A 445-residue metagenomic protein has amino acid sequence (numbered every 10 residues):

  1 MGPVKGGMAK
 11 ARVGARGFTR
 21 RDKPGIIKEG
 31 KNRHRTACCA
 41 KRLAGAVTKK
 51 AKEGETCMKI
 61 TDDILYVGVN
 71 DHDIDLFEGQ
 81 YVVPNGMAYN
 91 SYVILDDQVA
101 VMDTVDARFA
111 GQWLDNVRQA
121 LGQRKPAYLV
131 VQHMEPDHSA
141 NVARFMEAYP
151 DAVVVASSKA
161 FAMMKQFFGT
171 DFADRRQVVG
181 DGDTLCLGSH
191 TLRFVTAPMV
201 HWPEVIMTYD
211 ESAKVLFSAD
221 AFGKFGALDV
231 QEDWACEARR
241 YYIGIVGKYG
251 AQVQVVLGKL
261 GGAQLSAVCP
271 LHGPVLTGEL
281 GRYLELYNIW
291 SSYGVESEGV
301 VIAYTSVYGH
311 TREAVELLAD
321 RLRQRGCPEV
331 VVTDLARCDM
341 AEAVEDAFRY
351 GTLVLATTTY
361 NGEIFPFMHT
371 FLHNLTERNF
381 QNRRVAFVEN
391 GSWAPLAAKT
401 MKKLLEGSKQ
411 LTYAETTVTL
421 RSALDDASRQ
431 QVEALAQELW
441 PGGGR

Functional and structural regions predicted by a protein language model:
I26, H34, A40-T48, G54-E55: Short, positively charged and aromatic/hydrophobic N-terminal segments
K59-D62, A156-V205, Y249-V255: Metallo-beta-lactamase
K59-Q119, M207-D210, K214-F217, T311: Conserved beta-strand hairpin/beta-sheet module of binuclear metal-dependent hydrolase folds, prominently
D97, R108-V155: Active-site metal-binding motif and surrounding structural segment of the metallo-beta-lactamase
M102-T104, P126-M134, V154-S157, L216-D220 (+1 more regions): Active-site neighborhood of phospho(di)ester-bond hydrolases with catalytic His/Asp-centered motifs
H201, V205, A221-K248, S291-E296: Active-site-proximal loop/helix segment associated with metal-binding centers of metalloenzymes
L228-V268, H272-V275, L317-T333, A343-R445: FMN-binding flavodoxin-like domain, especially the glycine-rich phosphate-binding loop
C269-E296, T370: Short N-terminal or domain-adjacent regulatory/targeting segments
